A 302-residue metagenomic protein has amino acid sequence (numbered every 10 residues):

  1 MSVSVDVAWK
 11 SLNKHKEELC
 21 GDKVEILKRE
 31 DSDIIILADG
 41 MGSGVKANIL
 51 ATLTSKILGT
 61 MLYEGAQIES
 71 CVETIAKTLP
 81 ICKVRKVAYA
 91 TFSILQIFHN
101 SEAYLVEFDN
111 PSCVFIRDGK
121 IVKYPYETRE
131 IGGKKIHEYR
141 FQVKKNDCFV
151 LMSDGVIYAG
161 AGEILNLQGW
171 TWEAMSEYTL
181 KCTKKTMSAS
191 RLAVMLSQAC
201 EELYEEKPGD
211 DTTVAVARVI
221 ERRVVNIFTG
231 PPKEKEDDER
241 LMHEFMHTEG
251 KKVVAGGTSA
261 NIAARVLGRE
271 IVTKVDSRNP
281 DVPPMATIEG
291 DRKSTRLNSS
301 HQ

Functional and structural regions predicted by a protein language model:
S2-L37: Juxtacatalytic helix/coil linker segments that couple regulatory or sensory modules to the catalytic cores
E17-E30, K123-G162: Acidic loop->beta-strand submotif enriched in PP2C/PPM serine/threonine phosphatases
C20, L50-G119, I136-H137, A189-A217: Catalytic core of PPM/PP2C metal-dependent serine/threonine phosphatase domains
K23-A76, V150, G162-A174: Primarily the active-site beta-strand->alpha-helix module of PP2C/PPM metal-dependent phosphatases, and frequently
E30-S43, E107, Q142-N166, A217 (+1 more regions): Conserved beta-strand-loop-short alpha-helix elements that form and flank the Mn2+/Mg2+-coordinating active site
S101-E102, H247-K252: Short active-site oxyanion
Y158-H243, H247-E249, R269-R296: C-terminal catalytic subdomain
L297-Q302: Single conserved hydrophobic/aromatic residue that forms the stacking wall/gate of nucleotide- or nucleobase-binding
